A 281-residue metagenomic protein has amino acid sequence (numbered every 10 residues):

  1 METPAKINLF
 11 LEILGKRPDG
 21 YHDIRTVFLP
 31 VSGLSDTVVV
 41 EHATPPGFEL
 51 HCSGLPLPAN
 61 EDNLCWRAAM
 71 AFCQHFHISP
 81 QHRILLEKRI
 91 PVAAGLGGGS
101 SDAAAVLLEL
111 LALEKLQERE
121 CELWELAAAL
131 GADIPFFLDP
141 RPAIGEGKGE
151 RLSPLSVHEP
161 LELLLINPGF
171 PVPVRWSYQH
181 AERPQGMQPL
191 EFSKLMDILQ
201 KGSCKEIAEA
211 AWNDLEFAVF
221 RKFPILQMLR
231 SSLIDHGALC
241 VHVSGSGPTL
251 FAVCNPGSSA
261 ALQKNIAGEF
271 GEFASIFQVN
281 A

Functional and structural regions predicted by a protein language model:
M1-A94, L111-A112, L116-W124, K148 (+2 more regions): ATP-binding N-lobe of GHMP and related small-molecule kinases
L9, V38, C65, G99 (+5 more regions): Residue-level signal for inorganic ion chemistry
P30-S32, A128-A129, P135-L138, P154-E159 (+1 more regions): Solvent-exposed alpha-helices and their adjacent loops that cap or buttress functional pockets in soluble metabolic
T44-P58, V106, A128, K201-W212: Short, basic/glycine-rich phosphate-binding loops at helix/coil junctions that contact nucleotide phosphates
W66-Q81, L108, E209-M228: A short, flexible low-complexity segment enriched in Lys/Arg and Gly/Pro that occurs in N-terminal basic tails
Q81, A103, L107-I144: Contiguous, small/hydrophobic- and glycine-enriched helical/loop subdomains that border and often "cap" functional
L85-E114, A132, L239-F251: Glycine/serine-rich anion-binding loops at beta->alpha junctions that coordinate negatively charged ligand groups
D139, A143-C240, G257, K264 (+2 more regions): Conserved, helical-rich catalytic subdomain that frames metal- and/or nucleotide-binding sites in enzyme alpha/beta
